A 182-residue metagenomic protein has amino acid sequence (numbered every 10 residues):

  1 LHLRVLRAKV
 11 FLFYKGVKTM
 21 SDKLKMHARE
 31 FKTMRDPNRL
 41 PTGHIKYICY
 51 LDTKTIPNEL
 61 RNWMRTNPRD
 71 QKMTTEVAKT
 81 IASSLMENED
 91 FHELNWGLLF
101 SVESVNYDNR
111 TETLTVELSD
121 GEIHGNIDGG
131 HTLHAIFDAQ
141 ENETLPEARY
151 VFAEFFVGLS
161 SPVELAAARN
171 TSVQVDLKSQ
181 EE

Functional and structural regions predicted by a protein language model:
L1-T19: Short, Lys/Arg-enriched N-terminal segments with co-localized hydrophobic residues within the first ~10-30 amino acids
V10-L12, D90, L99: Intrinsic disorder/low-structure terminal segments
G16-E93, D108-N109, H124: N-terminal extension/subdomain marker
A28-E30, Y50-L51, F100-V102, L118 (+1 more regions): Surface-exposed beta-strand edges and flanking loops
I81, L98-F100, A153, L165: Generic structural hydrophobic/aromatic packing signal, biased to beta-strands
E93-E112: Charged, flexible boundary elements
N106-E182: Basic- and aromatic-enriched surface patches that contact anionic nucleotides/nucleic acids
